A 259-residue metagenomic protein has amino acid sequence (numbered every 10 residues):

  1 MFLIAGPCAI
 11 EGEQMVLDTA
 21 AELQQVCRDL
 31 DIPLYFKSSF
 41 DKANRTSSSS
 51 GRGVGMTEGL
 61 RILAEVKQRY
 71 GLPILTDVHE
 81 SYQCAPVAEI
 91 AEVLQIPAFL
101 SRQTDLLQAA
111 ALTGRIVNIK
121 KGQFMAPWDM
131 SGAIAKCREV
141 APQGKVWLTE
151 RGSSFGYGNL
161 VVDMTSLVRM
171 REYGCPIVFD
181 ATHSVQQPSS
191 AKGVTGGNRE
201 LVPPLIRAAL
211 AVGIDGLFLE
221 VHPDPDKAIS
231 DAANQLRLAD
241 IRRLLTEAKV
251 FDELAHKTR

Functional and structural regions predicted by a protein language model:
I4-M15, Y35-M56, H222-A232: Glycine-rich, proline-tolerant flexible connector loops at the mouths of alpha/beta enzymes
A9, F40-N44, E80-Y82, L100 (+4 more regions): Active-site-proximal loop/turn and secondary-structure-junction residues that shape catalytic pockets, frequently
V16-A20, Q24, C84, E89-F99 (+2 more regions): A short alpha/beta connector and helix-capping loop motif
E22-L30, G51-L75, A110-I116, L167-I177 (+2 more regions): Alpha-helix-loop-beta-strand connector modules within alpha/beta enzyme cores
I32-S39, P73-V78, F179-A181, D215-H222: Short beta-strand segments at enzyme active-site cores
S48-T57, Q95-L100, Y157-M164, V185-L210 (+2 more regions): Active-site-adjacent loop and "lid" segments of alpha/beta metabolic enzymes
G53-G55, R69-Q83, E92-D105, I116-P127 (+1 more regions): Catalytic beta/alpha-barrel core
T113-V221: Catalytic alpha/beta core domains of metabolic enzymes, predominantly
